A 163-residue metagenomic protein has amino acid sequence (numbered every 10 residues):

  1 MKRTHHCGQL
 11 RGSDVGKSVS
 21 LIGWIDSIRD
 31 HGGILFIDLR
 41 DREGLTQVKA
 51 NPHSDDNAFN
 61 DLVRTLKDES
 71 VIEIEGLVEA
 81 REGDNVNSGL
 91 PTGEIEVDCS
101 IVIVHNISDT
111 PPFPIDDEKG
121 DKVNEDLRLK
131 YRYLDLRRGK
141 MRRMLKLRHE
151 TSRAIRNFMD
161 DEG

Functional and structural regions predicted by a protein language model:
M1-E162: Class II aminoacyl-tRNA synthetase catalytic cores and aaRS-like
